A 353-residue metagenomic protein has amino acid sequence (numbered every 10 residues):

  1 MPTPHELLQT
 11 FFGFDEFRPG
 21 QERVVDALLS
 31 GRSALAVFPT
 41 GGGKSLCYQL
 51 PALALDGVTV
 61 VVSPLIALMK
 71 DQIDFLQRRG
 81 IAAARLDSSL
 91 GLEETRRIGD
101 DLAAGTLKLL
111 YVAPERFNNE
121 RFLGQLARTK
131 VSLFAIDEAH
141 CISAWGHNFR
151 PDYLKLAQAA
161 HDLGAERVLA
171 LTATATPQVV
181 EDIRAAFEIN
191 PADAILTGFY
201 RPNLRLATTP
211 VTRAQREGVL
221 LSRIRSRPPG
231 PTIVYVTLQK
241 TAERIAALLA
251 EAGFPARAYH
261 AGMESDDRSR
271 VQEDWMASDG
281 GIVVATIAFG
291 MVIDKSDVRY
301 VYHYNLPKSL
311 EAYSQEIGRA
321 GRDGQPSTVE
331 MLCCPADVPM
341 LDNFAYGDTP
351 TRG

Functional and structural regions predicted by a protein language model:
P2-F11, D15, P19, R23-S45 (+2 more regions): Helicase motor core with emphasis on the C-terminal RecA-like subdomain
A67: Conserved Rossmann-like nucleotide-cofactor binding loop
